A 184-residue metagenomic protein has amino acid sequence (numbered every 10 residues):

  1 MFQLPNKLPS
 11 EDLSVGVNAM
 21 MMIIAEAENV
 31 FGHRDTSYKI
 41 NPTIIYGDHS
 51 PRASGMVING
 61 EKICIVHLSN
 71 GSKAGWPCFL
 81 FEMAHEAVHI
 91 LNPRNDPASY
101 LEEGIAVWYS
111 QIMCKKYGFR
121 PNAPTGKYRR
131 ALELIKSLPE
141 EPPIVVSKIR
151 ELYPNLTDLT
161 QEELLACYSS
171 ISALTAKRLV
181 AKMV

Functional and structural regions predicted by a protein language model:
M1, A131-V184: Pan-zinc metallopeptidase signature
F2-S69: Auxiliary, metal-adjacent structural segments of Zn-dependent hydrolase domains
G16-A19, L80, A98, E102: Hydrophobic (often cysteine-bearing) scaffold residues that line and stabilize catalytic clefts of nucleotide/cofactor
G32, N92, Q111-G118, E140: Sec-exported extracytoplasmic/periplasmic mature domains
R34-P42, S99, F119-A123, V146-K148: Surface-exposed patches in mature extracellular/periplasmic domains of secreted proteins
C64-F81: Long amphipathic alpha-helical segments with strong coiled-coil/leucine-zipper propensity
C78-R94, V107: Active-site recognition of the HExxH zinc-binding catalytic motif
D96-L134: Post-HExxH zinc-binding segment in Zn-dependent metallohydrolases
